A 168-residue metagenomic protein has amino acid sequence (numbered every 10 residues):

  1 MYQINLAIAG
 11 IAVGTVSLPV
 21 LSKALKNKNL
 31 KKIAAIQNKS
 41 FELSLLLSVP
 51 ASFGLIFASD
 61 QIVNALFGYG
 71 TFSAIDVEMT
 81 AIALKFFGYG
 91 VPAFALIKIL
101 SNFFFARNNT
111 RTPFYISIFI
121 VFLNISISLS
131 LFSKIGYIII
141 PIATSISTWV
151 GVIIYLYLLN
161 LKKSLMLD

Functional and structural regions predicted by a protein language model:
M1-D168: Membrane-embedded alpha-helical bundles of multi-pass transporters/translocases, especially carrier/permease families
